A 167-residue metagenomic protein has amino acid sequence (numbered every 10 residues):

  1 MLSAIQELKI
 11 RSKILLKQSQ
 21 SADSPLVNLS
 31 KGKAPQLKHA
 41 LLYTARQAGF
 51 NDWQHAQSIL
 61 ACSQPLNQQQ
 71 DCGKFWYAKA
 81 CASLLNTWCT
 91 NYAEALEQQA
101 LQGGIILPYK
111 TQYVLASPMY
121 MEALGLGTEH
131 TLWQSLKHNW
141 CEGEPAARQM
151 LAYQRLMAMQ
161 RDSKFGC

Functional and structural regions predicted by a protein language model:
M1-C167: Long, non-globular segments of proteins
